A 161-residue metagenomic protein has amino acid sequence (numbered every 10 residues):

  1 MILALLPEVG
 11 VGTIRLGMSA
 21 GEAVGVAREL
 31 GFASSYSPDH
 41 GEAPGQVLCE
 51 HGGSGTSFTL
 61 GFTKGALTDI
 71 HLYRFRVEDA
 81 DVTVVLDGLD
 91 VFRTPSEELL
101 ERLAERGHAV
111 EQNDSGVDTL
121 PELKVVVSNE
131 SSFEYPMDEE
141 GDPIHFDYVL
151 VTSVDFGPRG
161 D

Functional and structural regions predicted by a protein language model:
M1-D161: Short helix/turn-capping signatures at newly exposed starts of structured segments
